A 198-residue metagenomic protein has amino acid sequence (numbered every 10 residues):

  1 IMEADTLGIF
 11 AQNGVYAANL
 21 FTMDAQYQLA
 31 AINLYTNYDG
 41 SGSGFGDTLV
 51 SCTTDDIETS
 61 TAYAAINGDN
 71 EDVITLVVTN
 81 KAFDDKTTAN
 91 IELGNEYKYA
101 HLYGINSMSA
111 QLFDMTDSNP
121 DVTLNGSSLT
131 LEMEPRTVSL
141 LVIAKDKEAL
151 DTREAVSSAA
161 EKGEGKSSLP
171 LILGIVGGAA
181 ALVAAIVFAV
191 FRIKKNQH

Functional and structural regions predicted by a protein language model:
I1: Active-site clefts of carbohydrate-active enzymes
L7-T75, H101, M108-M115: Glycan-recognition and catalytic regions of carbohydrate-active enzymes
N19, G44, I74, D85-A89 (+5 more regions): Extended hydrophobic-aromatic, low-complexity segments
I57-K98, I105, R136-A144: Carbohydrate-binding surface patches
P120-A160: C-terminal beta-strand-rich structural cap/linker in extracellular carbohydrate-active enzymes
S157-I172: Extracellular Ser/Thr-rich, low-complexity/disordered mucin-like segments
L171-L182: Single-pass type I membrane protein transmembrane segment
V183-H198: C-terminal membrane-anchoring or membrane-association module
